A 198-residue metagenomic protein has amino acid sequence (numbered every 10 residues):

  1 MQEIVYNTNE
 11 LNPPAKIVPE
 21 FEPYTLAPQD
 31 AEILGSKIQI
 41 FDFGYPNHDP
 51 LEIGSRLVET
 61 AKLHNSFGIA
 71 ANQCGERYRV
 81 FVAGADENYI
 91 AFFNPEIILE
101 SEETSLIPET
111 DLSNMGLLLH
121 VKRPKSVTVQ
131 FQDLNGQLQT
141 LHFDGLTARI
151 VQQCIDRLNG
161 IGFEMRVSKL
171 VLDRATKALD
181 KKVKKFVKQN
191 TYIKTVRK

Functional and structural regions predicted by a protein language model:
M1-K198: Positively charged
